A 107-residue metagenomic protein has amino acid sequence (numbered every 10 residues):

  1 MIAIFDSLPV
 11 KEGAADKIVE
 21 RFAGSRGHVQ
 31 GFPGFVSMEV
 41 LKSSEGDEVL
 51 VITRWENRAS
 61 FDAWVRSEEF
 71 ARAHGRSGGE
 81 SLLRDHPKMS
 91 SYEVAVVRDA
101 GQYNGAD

Functional and structural regions predicted by a protein language model:
I2, E39-D47, G75-D107: Glycine-rich beta-strand-turn "strand-cap" elements at beta-sheet edges
I2-L8: Active-site-flanking beta-strand signature of metal-NTP-handling nucleotidyl enzymes and homologous cyclase-like
P9, L41, I52-R54: Short hydrophobic/aromatic beta-strand micro-patches that form the beta-sheet surface supporting nucleotide- or nucleic
P9-V19: Short, surface-exposed ligand-recognition loops at beta-strand->loop->(often short) alpha-helix junctions that present
R26-L50: Short, glycine- and small/hydrophobic-rich beta-strand elements in well-ordered beta-sheets
G27-V36, E56-S90: An amphipathic, aromatic/His-enriched active-site/gating alpha helix that lines ligand/cofactor pockets
